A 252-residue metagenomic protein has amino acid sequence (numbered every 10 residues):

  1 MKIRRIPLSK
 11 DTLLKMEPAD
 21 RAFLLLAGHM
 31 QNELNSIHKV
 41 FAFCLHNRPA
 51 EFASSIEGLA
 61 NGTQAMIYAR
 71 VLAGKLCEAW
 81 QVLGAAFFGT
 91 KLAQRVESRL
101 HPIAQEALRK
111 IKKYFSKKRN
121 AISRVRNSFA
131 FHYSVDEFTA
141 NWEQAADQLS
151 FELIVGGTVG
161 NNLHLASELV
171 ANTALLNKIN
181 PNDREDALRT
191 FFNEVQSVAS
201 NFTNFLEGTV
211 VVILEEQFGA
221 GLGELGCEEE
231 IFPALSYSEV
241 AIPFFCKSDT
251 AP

Functional and structural regions predicted by a protein language model:
M1-A121, A145-P252: Amphipathic alpha-helical interface segments
K112-W142: Histidine-centered, metal-coordinating catalytic motifs and their short helical/loop contexts
